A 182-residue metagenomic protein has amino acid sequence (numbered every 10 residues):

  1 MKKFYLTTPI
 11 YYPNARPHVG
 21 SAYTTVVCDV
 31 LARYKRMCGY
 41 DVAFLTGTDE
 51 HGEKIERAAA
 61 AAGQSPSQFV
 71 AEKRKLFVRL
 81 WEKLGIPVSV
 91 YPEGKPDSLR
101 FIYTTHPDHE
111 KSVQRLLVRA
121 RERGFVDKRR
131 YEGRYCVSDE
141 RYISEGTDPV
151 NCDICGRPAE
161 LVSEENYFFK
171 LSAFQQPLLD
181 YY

Functional and structural regions predicted by a protein language model:
M1-Y182: N-terminal, positively charged nucleic-acid-binding surface of large information/translation enzymes
